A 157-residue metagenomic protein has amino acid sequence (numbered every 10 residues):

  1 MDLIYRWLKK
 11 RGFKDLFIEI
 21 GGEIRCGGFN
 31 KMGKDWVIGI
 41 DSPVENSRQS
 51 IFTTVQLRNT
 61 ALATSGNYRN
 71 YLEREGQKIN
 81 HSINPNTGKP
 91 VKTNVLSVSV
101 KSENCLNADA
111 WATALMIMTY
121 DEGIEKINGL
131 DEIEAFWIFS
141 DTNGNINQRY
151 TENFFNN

Functional and structural regions predicted by a protein language model:
M1-N157: Mature catalytic core of soluble alpha/beta enzymes
